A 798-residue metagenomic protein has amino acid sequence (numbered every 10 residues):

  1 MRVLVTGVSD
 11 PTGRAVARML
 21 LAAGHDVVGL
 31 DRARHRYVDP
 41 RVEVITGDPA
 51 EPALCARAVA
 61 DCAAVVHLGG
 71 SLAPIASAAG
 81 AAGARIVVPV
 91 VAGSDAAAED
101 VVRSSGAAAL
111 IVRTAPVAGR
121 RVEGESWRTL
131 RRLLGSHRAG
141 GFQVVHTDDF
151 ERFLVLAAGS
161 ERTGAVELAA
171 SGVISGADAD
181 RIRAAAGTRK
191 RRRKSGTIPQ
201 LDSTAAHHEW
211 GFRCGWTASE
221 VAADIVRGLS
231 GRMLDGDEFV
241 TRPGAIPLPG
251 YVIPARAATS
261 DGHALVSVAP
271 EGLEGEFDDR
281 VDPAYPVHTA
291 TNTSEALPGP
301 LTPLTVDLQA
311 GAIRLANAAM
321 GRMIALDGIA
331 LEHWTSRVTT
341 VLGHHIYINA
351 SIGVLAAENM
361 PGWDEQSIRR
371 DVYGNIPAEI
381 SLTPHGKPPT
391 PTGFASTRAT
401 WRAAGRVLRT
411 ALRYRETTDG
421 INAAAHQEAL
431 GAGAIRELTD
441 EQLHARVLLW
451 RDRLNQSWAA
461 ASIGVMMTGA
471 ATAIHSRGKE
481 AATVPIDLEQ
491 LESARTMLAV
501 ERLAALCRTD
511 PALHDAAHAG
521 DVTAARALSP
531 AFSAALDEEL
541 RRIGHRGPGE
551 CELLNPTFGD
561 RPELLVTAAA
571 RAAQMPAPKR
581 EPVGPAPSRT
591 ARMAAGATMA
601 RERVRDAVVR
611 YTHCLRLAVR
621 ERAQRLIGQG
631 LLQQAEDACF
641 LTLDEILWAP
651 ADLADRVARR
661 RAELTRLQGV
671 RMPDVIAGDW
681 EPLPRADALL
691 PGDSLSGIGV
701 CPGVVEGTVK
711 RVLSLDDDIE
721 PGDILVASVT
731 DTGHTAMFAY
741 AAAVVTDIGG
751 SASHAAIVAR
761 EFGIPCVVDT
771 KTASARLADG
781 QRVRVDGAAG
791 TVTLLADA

Functional and structural regions predicted by a protein language model:
M1-R2, W216-I253: Amphipathic terminal alpha-helices
R2, T708-D723, S728-A798: Acidic, glycine-rich flexible loop/linker segments
V3-A23: N-terminal Rossmann NAD(P)H-binding glycine-rich loop of SDR-like oxidoreductase domains
A64, A73-S105, L110: Conserved Rossmann-fold NAD(P)-dependent oxidoreductase catalytic core, especially the SDR/UDP-sugar
S105-T147: NAD(P)-dependent short-chain dehydrogenase/reductase
T129-G135, G140-S171: Alpha-helical substrate-binding/gating segment
F153-T197, S203, M233-F239: Mid/C-terminal beta-alpha module of Rossmann-like enzyme folds, strongest in SDR-family dehydrogenases/epimerases
R242-R592, G596-M599: N-terminal, non-catalytic alpha-helical interaction modules of very large eukaryotic scaffold proteins
